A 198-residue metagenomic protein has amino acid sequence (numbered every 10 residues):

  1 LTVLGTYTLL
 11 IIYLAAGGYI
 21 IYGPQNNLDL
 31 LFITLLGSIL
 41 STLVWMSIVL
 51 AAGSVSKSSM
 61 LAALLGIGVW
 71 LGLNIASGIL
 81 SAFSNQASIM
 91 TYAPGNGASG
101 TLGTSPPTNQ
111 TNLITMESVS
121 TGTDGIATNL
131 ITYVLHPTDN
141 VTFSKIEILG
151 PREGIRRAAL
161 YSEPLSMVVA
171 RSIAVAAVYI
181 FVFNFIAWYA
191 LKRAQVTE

Functional and structural regions predicted by a protein language model:
T2-M60, S81: Secretory targeting signals
L31-L36, A63-L64, I173-A177: Hydrophobic alpha-helical transmembrane segments
M46, F185, L191-K192: C-terminal membrane-exit region of the final transmembrane helix in multipass inner-membrane proteins
A62-L73: Central hydrophobic cores of alpha-helical transmembrane segments in multi-pass integral membrane proteins
L71-F181, F185-I186: Terminal transmembrane helical anchor/hairpin motif
K192-E198: Short cytosolic juxtamembrane segments of multi-pass membrane proteins
